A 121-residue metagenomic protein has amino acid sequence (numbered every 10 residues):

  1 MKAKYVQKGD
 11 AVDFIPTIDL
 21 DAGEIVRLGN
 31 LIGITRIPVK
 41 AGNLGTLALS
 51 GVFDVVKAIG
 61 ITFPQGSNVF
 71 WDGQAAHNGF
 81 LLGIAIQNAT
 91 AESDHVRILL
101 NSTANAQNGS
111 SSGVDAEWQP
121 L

Functional and structural regions predicted by a protein language model:
M1-L121: Surface-exposed, low-hydrophobicity beta-strand/loop segments enriched in small/polar/acidic residues
